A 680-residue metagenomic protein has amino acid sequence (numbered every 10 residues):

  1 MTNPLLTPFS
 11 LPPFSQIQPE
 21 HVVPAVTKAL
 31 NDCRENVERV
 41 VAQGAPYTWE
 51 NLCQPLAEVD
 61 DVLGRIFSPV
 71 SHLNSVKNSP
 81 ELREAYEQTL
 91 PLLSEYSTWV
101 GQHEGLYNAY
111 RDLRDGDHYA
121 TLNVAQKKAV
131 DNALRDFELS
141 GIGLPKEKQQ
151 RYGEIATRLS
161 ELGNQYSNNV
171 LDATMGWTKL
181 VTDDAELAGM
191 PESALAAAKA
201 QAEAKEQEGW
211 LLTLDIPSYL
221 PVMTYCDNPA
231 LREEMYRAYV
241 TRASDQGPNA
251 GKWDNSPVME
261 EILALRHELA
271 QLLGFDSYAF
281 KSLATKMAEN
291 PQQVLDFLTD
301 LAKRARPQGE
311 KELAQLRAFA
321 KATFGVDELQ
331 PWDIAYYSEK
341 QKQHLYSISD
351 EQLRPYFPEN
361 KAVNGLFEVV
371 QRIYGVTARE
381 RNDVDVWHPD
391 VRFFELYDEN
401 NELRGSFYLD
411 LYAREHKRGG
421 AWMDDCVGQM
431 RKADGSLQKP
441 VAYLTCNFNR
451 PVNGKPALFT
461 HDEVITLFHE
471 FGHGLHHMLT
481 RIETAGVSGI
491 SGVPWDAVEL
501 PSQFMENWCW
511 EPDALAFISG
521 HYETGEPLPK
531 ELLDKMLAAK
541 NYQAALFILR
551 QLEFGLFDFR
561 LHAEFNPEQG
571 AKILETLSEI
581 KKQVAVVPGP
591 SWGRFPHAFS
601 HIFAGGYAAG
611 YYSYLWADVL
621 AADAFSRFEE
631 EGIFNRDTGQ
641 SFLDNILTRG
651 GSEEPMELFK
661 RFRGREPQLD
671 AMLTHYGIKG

Functional and structural regions predicted by a protein language model:
M1-M190, F628: N-terminal helix-rich structural modules
M1-P24, K28, A188-G189, G209-L211 (+11 more regions): C-terminal, non-catalytic "cap/extension" segments appended to globular domains
T7-H21, V70-T89, D112-E154, T213-P257 (+5 more regions): Short His/Asp/Glu-rich catalytic/ion-coordination signatures at enzyme active sites or charged loops
V40-C53, V76-P80, P248-K252, K281 (+2 more regions): Short, surface-exposed loop/turn segments at secondary-structure junctions
D61-H72, R135, R237, I334-K342 (+2 more regions): Short, hydrophobic/amphipathic alpha-helical patches that form generic packing surfaces within helical domains
A125, A129-V130, R158-E161, N168 (+9 more regions): Active-site-proximal, well-structured secondary-structure segments within enzyme catalytic domains
P217-Y219, L269, E399-N401, L411-R414 (+5 more regions): Short, glycine-/Ser/Thr-/acidic-enriched flexible segments
N449-F468: Short pre-active-site segment immediately N-terminal to the catalytic Zn-binding motif
